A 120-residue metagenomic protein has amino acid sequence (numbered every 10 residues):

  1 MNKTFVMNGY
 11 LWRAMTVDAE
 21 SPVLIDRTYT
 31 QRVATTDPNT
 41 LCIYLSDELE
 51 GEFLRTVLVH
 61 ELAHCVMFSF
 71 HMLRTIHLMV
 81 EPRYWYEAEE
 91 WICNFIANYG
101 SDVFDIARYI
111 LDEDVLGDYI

Functional and structural regions predicted by a protein language model:
M1-F53, H71-I120: Metalloprotease/metallohydrolase-associated module, dominated by Zn2+-dependent proteases
T56-F68: Active-site recognition of the HExxH zinc-binding catalytic motif
